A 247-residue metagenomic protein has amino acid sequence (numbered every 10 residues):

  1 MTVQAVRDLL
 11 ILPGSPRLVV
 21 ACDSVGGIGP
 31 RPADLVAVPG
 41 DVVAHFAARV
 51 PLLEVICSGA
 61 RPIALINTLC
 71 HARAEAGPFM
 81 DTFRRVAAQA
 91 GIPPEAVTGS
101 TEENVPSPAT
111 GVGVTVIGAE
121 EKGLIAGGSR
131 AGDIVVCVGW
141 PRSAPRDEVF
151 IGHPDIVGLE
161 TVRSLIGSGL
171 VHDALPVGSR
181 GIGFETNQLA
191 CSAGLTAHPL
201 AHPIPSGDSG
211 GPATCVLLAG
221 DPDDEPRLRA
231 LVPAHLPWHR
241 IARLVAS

Functional and structural regions predicted by a protein language model:
M1-M80, R84-G139: Glycine-rich phosphate/pyrophosphate-binding loop regions near the starts of catalytic domains
V25, G118-E120, G139-S143, S179-G181 (+2 more regions): Glycine-rich beta-alpha junction loops
P32, A48, P108-V116, I125-S168 (+1 more regions): Conserved mixed alpha/beta catalytic, RNA-binding, or beta-rich assembly cores of soluble enzyme, regulatory
A37-R49, R73, G77, G152-L159 (+3 more regions): Electropositive phosphate-/nucleotide-binding environments in soluble metabolic enzymes
L53, D81, E160-G167, P226: Surface-exposed alpha-helical segments enriched in charged/polar residues
A64-L65, A131, T161-V162, A242-R243: A general structural signal for short secondary-structure boundary/capping elements
L65-L69, P141-D147, G211-A213: Active-site-proximal beta-alpha loop/turn segments in soluble metabolic enzymes
T82-P93, S107-P108, S168-H172, V177-S247: Glycine-/charge-enriched secondary-structure boundary and capping motifs
